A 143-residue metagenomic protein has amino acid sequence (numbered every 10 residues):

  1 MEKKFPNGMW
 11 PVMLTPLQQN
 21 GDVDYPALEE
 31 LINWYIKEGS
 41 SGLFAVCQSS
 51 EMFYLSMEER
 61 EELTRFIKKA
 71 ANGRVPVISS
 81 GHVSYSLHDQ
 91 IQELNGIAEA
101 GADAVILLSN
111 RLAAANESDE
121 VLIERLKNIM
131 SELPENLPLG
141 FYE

Functional and structural regions predicted by a protein language model:
E2-E143: Active-site beta->alpha loop and helix N-cap motifs at the rims of alpha/beta catalytic domains
